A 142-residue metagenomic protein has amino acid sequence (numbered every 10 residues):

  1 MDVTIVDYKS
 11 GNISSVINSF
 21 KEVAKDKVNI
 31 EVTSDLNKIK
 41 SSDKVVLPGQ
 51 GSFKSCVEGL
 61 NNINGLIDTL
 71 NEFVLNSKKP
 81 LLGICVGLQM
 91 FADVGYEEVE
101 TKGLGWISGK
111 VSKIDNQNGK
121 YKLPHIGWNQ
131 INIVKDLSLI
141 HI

Functional and structural regions predicted by a protein language model:
M1-L81, V86, V99, K110-Y121: N-terminal beta1-alpha1 cap of cysteine-dependent amidohydrolase-like domains
Q89-F91: Glycine-rich nucleophile elbow surrounding the catalytic serine of serine-hydrolase chemistry
D93-S138: A conserved active-site-flanking secondary-structure segment within enzyme catalytic domains
I140-I142: Conserved small/polar residues in nucleotide/adenosyl-binding loops
